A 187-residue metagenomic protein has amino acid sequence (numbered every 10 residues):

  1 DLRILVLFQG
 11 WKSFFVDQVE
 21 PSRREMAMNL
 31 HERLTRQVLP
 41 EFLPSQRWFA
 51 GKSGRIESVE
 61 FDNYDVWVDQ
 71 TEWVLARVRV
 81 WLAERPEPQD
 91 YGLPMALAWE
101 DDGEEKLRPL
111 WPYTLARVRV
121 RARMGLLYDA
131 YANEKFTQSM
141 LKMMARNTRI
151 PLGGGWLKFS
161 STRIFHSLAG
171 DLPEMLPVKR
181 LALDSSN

Functional and structural regions predicted by a protein language model:
L2-N187: Phosphate/pyrophosphate-binding loops and the adjoining catalytic core of nucleotide-dependent enzymes
